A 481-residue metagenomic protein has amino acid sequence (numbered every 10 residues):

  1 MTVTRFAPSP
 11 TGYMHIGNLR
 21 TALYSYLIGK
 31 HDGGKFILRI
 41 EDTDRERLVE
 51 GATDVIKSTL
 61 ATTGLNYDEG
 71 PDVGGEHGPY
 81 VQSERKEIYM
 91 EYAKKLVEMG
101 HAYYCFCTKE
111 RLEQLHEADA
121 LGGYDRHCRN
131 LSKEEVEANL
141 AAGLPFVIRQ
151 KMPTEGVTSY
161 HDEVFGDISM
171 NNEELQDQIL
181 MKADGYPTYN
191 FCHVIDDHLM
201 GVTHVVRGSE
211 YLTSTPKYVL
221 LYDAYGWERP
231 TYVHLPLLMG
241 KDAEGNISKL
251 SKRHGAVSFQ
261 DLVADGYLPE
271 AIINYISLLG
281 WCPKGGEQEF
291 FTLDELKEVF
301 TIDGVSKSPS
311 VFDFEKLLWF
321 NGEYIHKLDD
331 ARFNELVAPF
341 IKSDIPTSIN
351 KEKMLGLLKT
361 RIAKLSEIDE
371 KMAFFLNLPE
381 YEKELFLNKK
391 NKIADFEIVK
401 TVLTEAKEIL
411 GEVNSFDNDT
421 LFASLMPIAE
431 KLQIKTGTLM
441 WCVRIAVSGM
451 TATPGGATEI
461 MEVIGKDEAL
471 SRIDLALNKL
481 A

Functional and structural regions predicted by a protein language model:
M1-A120, S214-W227, A271: N-terminal Rossmann-like or analogous alpha/beta NTP/dinucleotide-binding catalytic cores that position adenine
I16, L262-E270, K307-D313, I345-M354 (+1 more regions): Structural motif
K30-D42, F191-H204, Y225-M239, G455-T458 (+2 more regions): Glycine-rich phosphate/pyrophosphate-binding loops and their adjacent beta-strand/loop elements at enzyme active sites
P79-S83, K182, M200-Y211, M239-N274 (+5 more regions): Conserved phosphate-binding loops in nucleotide/dinucleotide-binding enzymes
K95, Y103-K249, S258: Active-site cores that bind ATP or allylic diphosphates and position pyrophosphate for catalysis
Y275-I276, N321, L355-I362, L439-V447 (+1 more regions): Short alpha-helical scaffolding segments that buttress acidic/His motifs in well-ordered protein cores
D330-L432: Small-residue-rich helix-loop
D419-L480: Charged substrate- and nucleic-acid-binding regions of tRNA-handling and nucleotidyl-transfer enzymes, centered on
